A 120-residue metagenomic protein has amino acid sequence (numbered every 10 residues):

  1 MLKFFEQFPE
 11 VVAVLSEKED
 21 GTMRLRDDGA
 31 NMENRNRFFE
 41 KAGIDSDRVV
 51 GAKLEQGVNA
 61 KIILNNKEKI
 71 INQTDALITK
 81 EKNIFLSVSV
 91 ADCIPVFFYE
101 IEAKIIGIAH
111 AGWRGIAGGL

Functional and structural regions predicted by a protein language model:
M1-L120: Active-site microenvironment for binding and transforming phosphate-containing groups
